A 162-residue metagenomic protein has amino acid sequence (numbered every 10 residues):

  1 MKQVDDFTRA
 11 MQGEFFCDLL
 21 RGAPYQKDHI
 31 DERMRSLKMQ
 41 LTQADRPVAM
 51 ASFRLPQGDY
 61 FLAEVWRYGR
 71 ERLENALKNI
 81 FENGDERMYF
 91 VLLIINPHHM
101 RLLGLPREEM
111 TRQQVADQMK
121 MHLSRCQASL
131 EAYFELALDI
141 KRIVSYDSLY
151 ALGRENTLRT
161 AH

Functional and structural regions predicted by a protein language model:
M1-R107, T111, S148-H162: Interdomain helical linkers/hinges and coiled-coil/dimerization scaffolds that transmit conformational signals
L77-K78, V115-F134: Alpha-helical scaffold within the catalytic cores of cyclic-nucleotide enzymes
L92-P97, A128-I140: Catalytic core regions of nucleotide second-messenger enzymes
M121, R125-A128, R142-S148, E155-H162: Cyclic nucleotide signaling catalytic output domains
